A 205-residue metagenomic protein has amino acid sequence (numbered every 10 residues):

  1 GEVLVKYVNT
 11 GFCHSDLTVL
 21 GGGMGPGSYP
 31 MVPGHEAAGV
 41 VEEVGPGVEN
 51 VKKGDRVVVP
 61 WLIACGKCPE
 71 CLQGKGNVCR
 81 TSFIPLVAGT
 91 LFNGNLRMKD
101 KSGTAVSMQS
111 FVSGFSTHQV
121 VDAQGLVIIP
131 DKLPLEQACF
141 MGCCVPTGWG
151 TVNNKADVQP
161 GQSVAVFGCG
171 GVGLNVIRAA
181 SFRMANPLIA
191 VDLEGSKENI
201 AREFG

Functional and structural regions predicted by a protein language model:
G1-T10, G23-L72, N77, P85 (+1 more regions): Glycine-rich beta-strand-centered segment in the early N-terminal region that forms part of a ligand/cofactor-binding
K6-V8, L20, D122, G168: A secondary-structure boundary/capping signal
S15-G21: Cytochrome P450 core scaffold surrounding the K-helix E-X-X-R motif and the conserved "meander" helix-loop region
G22-G23, S102, Q109, T147: Short gly/ser/thr-rich secondary-structure transition/capping motifs
W61-Q124: Cysteine-cluster motifs in flexible loop/terminal segments that predominantly coordinate metals
T117-H118, Q124-L126, P130-G205: Mid-domain Rossmann-like dinucleotide-binding core that forms the NAD(H)/NADP(H) cofactor-binding site
